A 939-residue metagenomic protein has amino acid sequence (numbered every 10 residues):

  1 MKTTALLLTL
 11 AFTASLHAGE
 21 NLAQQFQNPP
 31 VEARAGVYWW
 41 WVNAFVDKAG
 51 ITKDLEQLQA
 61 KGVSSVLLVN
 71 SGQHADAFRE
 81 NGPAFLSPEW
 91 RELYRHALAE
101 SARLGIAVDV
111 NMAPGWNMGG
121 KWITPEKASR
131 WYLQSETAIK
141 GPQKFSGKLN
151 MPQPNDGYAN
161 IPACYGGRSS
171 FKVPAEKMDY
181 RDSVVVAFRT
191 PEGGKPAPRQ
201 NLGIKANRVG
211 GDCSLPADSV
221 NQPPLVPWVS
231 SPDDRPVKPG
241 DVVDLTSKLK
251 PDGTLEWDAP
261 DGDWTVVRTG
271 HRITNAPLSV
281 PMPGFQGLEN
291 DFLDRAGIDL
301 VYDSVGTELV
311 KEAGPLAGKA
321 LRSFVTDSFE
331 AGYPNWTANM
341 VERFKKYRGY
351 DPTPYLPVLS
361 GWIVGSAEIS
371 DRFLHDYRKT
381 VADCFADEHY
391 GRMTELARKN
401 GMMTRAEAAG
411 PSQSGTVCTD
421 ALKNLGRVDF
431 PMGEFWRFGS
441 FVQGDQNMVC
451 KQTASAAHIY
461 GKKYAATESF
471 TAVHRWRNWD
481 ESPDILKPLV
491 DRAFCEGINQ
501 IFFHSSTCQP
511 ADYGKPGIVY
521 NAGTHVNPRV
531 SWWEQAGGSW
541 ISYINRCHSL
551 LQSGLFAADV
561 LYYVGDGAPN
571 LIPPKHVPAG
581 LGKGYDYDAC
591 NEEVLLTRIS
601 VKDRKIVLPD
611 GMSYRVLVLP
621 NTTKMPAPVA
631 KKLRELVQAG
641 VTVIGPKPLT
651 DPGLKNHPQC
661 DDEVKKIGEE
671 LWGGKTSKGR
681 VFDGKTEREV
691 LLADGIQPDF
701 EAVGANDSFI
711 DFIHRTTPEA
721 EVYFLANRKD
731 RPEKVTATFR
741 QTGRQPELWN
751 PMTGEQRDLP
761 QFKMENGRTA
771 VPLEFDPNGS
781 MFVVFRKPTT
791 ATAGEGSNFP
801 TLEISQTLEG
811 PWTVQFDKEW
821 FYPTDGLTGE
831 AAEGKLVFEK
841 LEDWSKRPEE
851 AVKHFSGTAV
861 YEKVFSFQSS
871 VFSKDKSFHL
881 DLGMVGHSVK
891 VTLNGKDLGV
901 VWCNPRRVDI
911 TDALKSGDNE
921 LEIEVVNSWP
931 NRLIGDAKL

Functional and structural regions predicted by a protein language model:
K2-L7: Sec-dependent signal peptide recognition, specifically the positively charged N-region followed immediately by
T9-H17: Hydrophobic h-region of N-terminal signal peptides that target proteins for export in Gram-negative bacteria
A18-K319: Mature N-terminal, pre-catalytic/accessory segment of carbohydrate-active enzymes
A33-A35, T52, S65-V66, D76 (+8 more regions): Carbohydrate-binding surfaces of carbohydrate-active enzymes
E256, A770-L773, E849-H854, E862-K863 (+2 more regions): Beta-strand-rich interaction surfaces with strong enrichment in secreted/lumenal proteins
T274-N275, P788-T792, V926-I934: Short acidic/polar inter-strand loop motif in beta-rich domains
I644, G767-T769, M884-G886, K890-L939: Beta-strand-rich ligand-recognition modules
T738, H854, F865-F867, V871-N894 (+2 more regions): Aromatic-lined ligand-binding clefts that engage carbohydrates, nucleic acids, or primary amines
